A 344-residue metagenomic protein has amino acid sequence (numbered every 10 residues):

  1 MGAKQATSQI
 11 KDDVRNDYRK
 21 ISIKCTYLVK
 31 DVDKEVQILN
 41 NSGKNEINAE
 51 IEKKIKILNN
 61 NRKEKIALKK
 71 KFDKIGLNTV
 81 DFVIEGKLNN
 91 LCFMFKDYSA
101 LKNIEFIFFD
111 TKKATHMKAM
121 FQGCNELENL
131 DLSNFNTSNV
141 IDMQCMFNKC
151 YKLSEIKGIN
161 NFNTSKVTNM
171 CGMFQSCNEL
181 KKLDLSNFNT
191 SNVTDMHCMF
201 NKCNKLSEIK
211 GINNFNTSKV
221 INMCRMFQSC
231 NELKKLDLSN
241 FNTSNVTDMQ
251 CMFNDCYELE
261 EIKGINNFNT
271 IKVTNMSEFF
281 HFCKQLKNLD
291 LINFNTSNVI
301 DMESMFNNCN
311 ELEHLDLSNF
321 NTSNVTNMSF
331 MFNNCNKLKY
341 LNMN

Functional and structural regions predicted by a protein language model:
M1-K113, N266, N344: N-terminal capping/linker segments that flank leucine-rich repeat
Q5, Q9, K96, Q122 (+15 more regions): Intrinsically disordered, low-complexity repeat/linker tracts enriched for polar/charged residues
N78-G86, A100-K113, N125-I141, Y151-K166 (+7 more regions): Structural signature of tandem-repeat unit edges
N89, T115-A119, G123: An exposure/low-complexity boundary signal
